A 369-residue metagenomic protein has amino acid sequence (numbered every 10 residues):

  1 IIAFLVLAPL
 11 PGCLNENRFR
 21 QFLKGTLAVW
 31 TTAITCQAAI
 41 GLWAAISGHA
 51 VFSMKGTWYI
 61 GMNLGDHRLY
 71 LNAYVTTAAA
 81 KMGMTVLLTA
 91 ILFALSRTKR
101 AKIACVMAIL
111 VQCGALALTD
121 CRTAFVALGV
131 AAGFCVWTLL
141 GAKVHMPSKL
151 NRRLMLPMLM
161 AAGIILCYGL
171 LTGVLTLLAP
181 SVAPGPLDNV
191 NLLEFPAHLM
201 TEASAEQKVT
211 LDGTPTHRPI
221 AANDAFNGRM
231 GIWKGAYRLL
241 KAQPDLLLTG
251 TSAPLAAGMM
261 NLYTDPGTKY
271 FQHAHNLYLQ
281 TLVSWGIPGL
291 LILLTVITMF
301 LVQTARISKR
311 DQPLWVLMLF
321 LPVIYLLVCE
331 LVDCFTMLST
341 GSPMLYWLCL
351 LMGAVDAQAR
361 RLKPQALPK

Functional and structural regions predicted by a protein language model:
A3-F4, Q21-T57, L71-H145, K149 (+3 more regions): Alpha-helical transmembrane segments of multi-pass inner-membrane proteins
N17-K24, A28, L95-I103, V144-L159 (+4 more regions): Transmembrane signal-anchor hairpin modules in multi-pass inner-membrane enzymes, especially those that act on
A39, L118, L139-I220, K234 (+1 more regions): A membrane-periplasm/extracellular boundary helix in multi-pass inner-membrane enzymes that assemble envelope glycans
G56-N72, D265-L279: Juxtamembrane membrane-water interface segments that cap and precede transmembrane helices
N72-T76, A117-A127, Q272-L279, V332-L345: Membrane-interface catalytic loops of GT-C/OST-like multi-pass glycosylation enzymes that act
L87, L128, A132-T138, V296 (+1 more regions): Transmembrane alpha-helices of multi-pass inner-membrane enzymes
I220-W285: Long extracytoplasmic/lumenal interhelical loops at the membrane interface of multi-pass membrane proteins
S284-Q303: Selective detector of the "anchor" transmembrane alpha-helix that sits immediately C-terminal
